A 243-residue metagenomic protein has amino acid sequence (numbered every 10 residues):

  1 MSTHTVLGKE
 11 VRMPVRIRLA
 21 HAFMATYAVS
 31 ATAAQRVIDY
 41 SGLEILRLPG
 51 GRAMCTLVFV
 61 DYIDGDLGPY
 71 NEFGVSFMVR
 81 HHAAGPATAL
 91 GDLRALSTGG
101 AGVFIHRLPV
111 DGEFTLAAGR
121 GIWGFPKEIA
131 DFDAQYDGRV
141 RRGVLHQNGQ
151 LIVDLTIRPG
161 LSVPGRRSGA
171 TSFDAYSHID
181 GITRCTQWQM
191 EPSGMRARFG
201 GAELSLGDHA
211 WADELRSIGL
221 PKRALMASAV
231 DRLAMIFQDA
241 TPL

Functional and structural regions predicted by a protein language model:
M1-D66, Y70, H82-A84, W211 (+3 more regions): N-terminal domain-onset segments
S2-G8, L108-L243: Interaction-surface and assembly-scaffold signal
V11, A22-M24, D39-E44, S97-G99 (+3 more regions): Generic detector of short, locally flexible boundary/turn motifs and exposed helical patches
G51-L57, Y70-N71, V75, T171-F173 (+1 more regions): Aromatic-enriched hydrophobic runs in primary sequence
C55, S97-G99, G169, G181: Short linear sequence motifs
V58-I152: Aromatic- and glycine-enriched beta-alpha-beta binding-site module
